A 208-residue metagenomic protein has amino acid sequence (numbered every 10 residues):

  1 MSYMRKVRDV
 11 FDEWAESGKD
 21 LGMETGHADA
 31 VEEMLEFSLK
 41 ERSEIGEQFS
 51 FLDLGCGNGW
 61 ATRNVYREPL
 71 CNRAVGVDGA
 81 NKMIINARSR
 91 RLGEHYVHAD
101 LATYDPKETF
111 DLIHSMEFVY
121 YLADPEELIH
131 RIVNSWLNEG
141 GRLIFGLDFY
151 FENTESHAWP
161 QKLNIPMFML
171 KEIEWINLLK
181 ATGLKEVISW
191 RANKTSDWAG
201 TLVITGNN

Functional and structural regions predicted by a protein language model:
M1-S43, N64, F151: Conserved class I S-adenosyl-L-methionine
L52-T103: Class I SAM-dependent methyltransferase SAM/SAH-binding core
H114: A conserved beta-strand element that flanks and buttresses the S-adenosyl-L-methionine
E126-E139: A short glycine-rich, Lys/Arg-flanked "PGG" loop and its adjoining helix->strand segment in the class I
G140-D148: Conserved beta-strand signature within the Rossmann-like core of class I S-adenosyl-L-methionine
D148-P166: Short, glycine-/aromatic-enriched active-site segment of Class I SAM-dependent methyltransferases
M167-T182: Short alpha-helix
L184-T195: Conserved S-adenosyl-L-methionine
